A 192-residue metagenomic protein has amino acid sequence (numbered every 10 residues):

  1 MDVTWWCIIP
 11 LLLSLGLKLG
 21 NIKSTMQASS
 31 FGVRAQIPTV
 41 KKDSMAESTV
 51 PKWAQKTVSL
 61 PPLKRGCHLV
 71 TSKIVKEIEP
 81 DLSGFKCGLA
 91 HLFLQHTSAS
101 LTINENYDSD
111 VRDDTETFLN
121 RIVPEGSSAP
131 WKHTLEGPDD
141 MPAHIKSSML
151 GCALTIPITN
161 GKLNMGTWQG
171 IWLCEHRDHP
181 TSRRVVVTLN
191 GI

Functional and structural regions predicted by a protein language model:
D2-I192: Active-site histidine-anchored catalytic micro-motif
